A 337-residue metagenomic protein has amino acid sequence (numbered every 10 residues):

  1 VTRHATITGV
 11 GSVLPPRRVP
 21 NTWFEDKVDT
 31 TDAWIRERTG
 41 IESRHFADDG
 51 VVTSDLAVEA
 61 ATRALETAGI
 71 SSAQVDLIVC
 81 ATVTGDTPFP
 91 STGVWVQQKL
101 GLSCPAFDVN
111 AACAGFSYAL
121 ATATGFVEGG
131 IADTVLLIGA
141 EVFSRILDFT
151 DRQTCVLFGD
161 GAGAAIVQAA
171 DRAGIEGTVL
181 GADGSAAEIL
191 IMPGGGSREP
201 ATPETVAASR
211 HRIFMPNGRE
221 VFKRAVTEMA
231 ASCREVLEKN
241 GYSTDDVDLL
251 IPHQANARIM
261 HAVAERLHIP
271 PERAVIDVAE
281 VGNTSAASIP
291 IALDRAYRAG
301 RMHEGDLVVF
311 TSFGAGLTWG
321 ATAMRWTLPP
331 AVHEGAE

Functional and structural regions predicted by a protein language model:
V1-D49, D151-K223, T227, A231 (+1 more regions): Condensing-enzyme catalytic core mediating Claisen C-C bond formation in acyl metabolism
V13, A81-T87, A111-F116, G139-S144 (+4 more regions): Acidic, glycine-rich active-site loops and adjacent beta-strand->loop/helix elements that engage anionic groups
T22-F24, S91-L102, T124-G129, T150-L157 (+3 more regions): A glycine- and small-aliphatic-rich helix-loop capping segment at beta-alpha/alpha-beta transitions that lines
A33-D55, T82-V135, A264-L293: Conserved catalytic cysteine-centered active-site region of acyl-thioester-dependent Claisen-condensing enzymes
A60-D76, A231-D248, A296-R301: Phosphate/pyrophosphate-binding loops at sites that engage ATP/ADP/AMP, CoA/4′-phosphopantetheine, polyphosphate
E128-A162: Flexible, glycine-rich active-site loops centered on histidine and acidic residues that chelate a metal or position
F222-C233, T244-L267: Active-site pocket-lining segment
I291-T311, L317-G335: Catalytic phosphate/nucleotide-handling subdomain of diverse soluble enzymes
